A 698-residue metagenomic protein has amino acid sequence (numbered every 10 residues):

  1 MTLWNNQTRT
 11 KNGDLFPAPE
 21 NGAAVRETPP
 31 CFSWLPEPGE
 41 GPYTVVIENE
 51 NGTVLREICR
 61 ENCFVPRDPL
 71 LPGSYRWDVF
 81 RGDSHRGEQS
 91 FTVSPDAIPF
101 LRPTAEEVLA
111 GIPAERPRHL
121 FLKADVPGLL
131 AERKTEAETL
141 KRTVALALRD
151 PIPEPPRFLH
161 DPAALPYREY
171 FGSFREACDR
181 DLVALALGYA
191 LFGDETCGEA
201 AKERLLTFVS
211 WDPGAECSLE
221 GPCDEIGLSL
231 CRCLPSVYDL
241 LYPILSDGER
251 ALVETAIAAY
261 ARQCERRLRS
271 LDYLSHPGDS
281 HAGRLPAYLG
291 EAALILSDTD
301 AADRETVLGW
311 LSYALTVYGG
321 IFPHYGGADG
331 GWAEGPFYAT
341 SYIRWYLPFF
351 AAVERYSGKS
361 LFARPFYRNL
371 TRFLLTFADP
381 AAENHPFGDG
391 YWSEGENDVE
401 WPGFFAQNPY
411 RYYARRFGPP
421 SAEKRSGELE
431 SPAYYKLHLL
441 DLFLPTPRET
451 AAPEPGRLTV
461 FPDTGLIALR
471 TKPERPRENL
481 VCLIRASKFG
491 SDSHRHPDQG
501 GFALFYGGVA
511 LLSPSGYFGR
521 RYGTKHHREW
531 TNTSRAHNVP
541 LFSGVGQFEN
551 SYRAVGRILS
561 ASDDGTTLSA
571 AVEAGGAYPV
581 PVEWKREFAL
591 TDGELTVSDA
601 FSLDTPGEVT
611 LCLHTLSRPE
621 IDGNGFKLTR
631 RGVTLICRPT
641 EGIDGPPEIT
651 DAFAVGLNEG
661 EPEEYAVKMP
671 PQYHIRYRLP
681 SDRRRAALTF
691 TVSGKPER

Functional and structural regions predicted by a protein language model:
M1-E40, Q89-I112: N-terminal non-catalytic regions of secreted/periplasmic and cell-surface proteins
L55-E61: Short beta-strand segments within Ig-like beta-sandwich modules, predominantly Fibronectin type-III
R67-S74: Surface-exposed, short loops/turns at beta-strand junctions within beta-sandwich domains
P95-A147: An acidic-aromatic substrate-binding cleft motif
R118, R133, K141, R149 (+2 more regions): Aromatic-lined, polymer-binding surfaces characteristic of secreted/periplasmic polysaccharide-degrading enzymes
L296, Y338-L511, S562-A571, A666-R683: Carbohydrate-active enzyme catalytic cores, enriched for enzymes that act on polyanionic acidic polysaccharides
F518, Y522-R698: CBM-like, beta-strand-rich accessory domains located in the C-terminal region of large, secreted polysaccharide-active
